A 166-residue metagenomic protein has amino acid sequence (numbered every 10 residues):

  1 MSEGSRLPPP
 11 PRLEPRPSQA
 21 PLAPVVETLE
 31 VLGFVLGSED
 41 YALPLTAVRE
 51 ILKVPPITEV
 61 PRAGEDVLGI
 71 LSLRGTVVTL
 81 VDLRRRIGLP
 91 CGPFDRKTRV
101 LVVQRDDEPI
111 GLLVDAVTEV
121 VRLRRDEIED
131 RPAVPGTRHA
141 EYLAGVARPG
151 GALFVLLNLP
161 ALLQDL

Functional and structural regions predicted by a protein language model:
M1-L166: An acidic, low-aromatic, low-complexity terminal/linker signal
